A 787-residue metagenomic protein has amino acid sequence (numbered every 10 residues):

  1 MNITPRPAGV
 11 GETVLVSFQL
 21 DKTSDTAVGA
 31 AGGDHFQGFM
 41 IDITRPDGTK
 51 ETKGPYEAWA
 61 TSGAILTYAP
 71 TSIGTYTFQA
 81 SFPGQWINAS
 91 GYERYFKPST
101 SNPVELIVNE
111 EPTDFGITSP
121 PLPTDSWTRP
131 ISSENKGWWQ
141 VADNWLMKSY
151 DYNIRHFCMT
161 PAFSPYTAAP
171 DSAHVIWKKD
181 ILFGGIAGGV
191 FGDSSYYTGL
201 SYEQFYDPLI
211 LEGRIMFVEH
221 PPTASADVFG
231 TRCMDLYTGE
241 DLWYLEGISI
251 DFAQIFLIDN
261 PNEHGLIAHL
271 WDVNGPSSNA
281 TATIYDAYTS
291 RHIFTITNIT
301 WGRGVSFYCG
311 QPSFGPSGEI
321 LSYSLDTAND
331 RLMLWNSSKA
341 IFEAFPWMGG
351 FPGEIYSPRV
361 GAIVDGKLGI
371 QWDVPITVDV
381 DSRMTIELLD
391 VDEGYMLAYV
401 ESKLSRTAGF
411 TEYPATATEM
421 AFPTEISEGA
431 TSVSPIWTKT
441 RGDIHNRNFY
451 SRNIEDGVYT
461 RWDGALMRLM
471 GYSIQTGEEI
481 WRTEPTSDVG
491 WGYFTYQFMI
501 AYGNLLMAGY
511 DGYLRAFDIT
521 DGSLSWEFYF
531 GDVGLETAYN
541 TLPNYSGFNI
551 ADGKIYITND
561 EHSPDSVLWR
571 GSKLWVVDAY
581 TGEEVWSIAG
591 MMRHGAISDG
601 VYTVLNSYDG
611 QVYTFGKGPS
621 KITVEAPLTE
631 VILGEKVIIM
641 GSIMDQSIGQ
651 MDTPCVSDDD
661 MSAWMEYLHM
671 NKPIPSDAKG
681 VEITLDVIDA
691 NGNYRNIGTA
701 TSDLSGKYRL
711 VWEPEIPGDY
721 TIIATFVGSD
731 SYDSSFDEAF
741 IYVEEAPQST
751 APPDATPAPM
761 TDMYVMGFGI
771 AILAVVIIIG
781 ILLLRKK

Functional and structural regions predicted by a protein language model:
E12-V16, E635-I639: Structural beta-strand segments of beta-rich domains
F18, A173, S290, G477 (+5 more regions): Secretory targeting signatures
F18, R129-S132, K136-H156, V190-T231 (+10 more regions): Repeat-blade elements of multi-bladed beta-propeller folds
Q19-G32, S642-S676: Short amphipathic, basic-aromatic surface patches that mediate peripheral association with negatively charged
I65-S72, Y76, S702, G706-I716 (+1 more regions): Residue-level recognition of secondary-structure-to-loop junctions
Y76-T100, D719-S734: Enriched for extracellular/lumenal, surface-exposed ectodomains of secreted and cell-surface proteins
L106-L182, F351, R359, V624-A626 (+3 more regions): Sequence/structural signature of beta-propeller modules and their immediately flanking N-terminal secretory/stalk
T581-I632, I638: Blade-level signature of beta-propeller repeat domains, shared across WD40, Kelch, NHL, RCC1 and BNR/Asp-box propellers
